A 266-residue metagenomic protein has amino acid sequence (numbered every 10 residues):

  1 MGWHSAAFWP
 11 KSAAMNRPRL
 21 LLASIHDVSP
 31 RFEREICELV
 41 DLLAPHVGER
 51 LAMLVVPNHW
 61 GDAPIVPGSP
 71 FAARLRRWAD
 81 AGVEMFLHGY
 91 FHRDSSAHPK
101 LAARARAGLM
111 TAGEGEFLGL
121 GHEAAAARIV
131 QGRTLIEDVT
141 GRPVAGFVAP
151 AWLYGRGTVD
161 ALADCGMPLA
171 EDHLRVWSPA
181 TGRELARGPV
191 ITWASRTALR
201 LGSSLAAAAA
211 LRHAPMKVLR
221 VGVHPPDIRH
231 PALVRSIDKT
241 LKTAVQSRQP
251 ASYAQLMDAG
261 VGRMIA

Functional and structural regions predicted by a protein language model:
W9-E84, V234: Active-site beta->alpha N-cap acidic-glycine motif
N16, V47, L51-A52, L169-A170 (+1 more regions): C-terminal domain-boundary segment and adjacent tail
V28, V56-W60, Y90-H92, L174 (+3 more regions): Active-site beta-loop-alpha junctions enriched in small/polar residues
E35-L39, P67-L75, R156-G157, E171-A180 (+1 more regions): Alpha-helical scaffolding within the catalytic cores of extracellular/periplasmic polymer-degrading hydrolases
L54-G157, V221-V223: Metal-dependent polysaccharide deacetylase catalytic core of the NodB/CE4 family, i.e., the active-site-bearing domain
A163-S203, R248-A254: His/Asp/Glu-enriched short active-site or ligand-binding loop at hydrolase and phosphoryl-transfer sites
G188-A232: A conserved mid-domain beta-alpha-beta active-site/ligand-binding segment of alpha/beta enzyme cores
